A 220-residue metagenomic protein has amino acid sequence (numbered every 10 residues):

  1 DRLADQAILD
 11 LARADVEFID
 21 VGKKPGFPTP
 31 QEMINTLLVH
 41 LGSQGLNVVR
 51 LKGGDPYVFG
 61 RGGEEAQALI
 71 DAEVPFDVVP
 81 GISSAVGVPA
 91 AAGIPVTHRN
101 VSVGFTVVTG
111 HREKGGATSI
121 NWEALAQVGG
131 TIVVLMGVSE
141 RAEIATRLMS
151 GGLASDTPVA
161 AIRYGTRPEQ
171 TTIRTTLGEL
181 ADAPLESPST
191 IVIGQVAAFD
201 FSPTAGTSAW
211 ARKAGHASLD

Functional and structural regions predicted by a protein language model:
D1-I82, E179-E186, L219: Class I S-adenosyl-L-methionine
L3, M33, Q44-V49, R61 (+3 more regions): A contiguous loop/helix-start segment that scaffolds small-molecule binding in enzyme catalytic cores
I8, L69, V88-P89, I144 (+1 more regions): Hydrophobic packing residues within well-ordered alpha-helices of enzyme cores
G22, P80-I82, N100, H111 (+1 more regions): Residues at the C-termini of beta-strands that transition into short coil/loop
P25-P30, V108-K114: Short, flexible loop segments at the rims of nucleotide/cofactor-binding pockets, characterized by
S83-G87, V192: Short alpha-helices
P89, I94-H111: Short, glycine-/small-residue-rich phosphate/pyrophosphate-handling segment
